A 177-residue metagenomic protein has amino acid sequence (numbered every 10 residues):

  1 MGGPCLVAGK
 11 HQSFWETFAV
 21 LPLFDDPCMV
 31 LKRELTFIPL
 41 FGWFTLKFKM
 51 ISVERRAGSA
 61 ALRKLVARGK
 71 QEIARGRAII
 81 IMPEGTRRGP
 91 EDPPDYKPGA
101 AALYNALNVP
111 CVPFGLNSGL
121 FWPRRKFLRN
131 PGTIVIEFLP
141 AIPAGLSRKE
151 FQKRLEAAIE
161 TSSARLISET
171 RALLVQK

Functional and structural regions predicted by a protein language model:
M1-P4, N130: A short, glycine/Asx- and small/polar-enriched loop/turn that sits immediately N-terminal to a beta-strand
G2, I38, R63-V66: Structural motif corresponding to alpha-helix initiation and N-cap regions
G2-G3, L23-P27, N108, S147: Short glycine/proline-enriched coil/turn segments at helix->beta-strand junctions
G3-G9, R77-I81: Generic beta-sheet signal
C5-G58: Catalytic core of membrane glycerolipid acyltransferases/transacylases, capturing the structured, soluble-facing
L62-K177: Non-catalytic C-terminal accessory region of glycerolipid acyltransferases and related lyso-lipid remodeling enzymes
